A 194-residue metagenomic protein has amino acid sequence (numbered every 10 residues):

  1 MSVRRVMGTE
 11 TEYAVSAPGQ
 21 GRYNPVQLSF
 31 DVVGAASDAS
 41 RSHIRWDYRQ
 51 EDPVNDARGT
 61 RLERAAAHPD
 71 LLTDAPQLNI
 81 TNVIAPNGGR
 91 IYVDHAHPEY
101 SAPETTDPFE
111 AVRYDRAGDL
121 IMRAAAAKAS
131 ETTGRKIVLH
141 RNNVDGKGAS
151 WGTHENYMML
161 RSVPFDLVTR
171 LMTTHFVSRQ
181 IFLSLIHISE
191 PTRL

Functional and structural regions predicted by a protein language model:
M1-H140, A149, T169-L183, S189 (+1 more regions): Terminal catalytic/cofactor-binding subdomain
N143-L160: Histidine-centered divalent-metal-coordination microenvironment in nucleic-acid enzymes
P164-D166: A short alpha->loop->secondary-structure connector
